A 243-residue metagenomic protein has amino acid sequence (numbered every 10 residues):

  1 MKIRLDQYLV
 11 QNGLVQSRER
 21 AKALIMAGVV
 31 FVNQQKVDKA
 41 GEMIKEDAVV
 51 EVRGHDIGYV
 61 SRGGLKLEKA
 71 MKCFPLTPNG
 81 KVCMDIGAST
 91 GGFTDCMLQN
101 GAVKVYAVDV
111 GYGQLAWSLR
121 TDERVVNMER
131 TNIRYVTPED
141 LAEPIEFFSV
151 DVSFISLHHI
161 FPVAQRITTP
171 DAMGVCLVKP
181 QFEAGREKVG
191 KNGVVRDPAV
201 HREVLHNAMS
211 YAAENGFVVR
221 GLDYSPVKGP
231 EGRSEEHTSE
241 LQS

Functional and structural regions predicted by a protein language model:
M1-A48: A basic, amphipathic helix-loop patch mediating RNA/tRNA/ribosome contacts
N79-S89: Conserved class I S-adenosyl-L-methionine
C96-K104: Conserved S-adenosyl-L-methionine
Y106-H159: S-adenosyl-L-methionine
H158-G174: A short glycine-rich, Lys/Arg-flanked "PGG" loop and its adjoining helix->strand segment in the class I
D171-A184: Conserved beta-strand signature within the Rossmann-like core of class I S-adenosyl-L-methionine
E236-S243: Conserved small/polar residues in nucleotide/adenosyl-binding loops
